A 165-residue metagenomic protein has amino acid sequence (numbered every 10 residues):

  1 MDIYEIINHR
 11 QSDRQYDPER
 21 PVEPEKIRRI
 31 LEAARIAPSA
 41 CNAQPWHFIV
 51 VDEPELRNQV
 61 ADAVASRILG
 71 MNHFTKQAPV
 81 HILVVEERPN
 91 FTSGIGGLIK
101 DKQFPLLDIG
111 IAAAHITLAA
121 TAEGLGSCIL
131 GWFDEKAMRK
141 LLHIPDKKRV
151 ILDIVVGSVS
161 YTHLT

Functional and structural regions predicted by a protein language model:
Y4-E19: Generic N-terminal amphipathic, Lys/Arg-enriched alpha-helix
V22, D52-E55, F133: Short beta->alpha linker loops
I27-R35: A structural motif
A34-R35, I82, G97-L141: Small-aliphatic-rich amphipathic alpha-helix that forms the alpha element of a beta-alpha
N42-A112: Glycine/small-residue-rich phosphate/adenosyl-binding loop
K148-I154: Short hydrophobic/aromatic-enriched beta-strand-loop microsegments
V155-S160: Short, flexible loop segments at boundaries between secondary-structure elements
T162-T165: Conserved small/polar residues in nucleotide/adenosyl-binding loops
